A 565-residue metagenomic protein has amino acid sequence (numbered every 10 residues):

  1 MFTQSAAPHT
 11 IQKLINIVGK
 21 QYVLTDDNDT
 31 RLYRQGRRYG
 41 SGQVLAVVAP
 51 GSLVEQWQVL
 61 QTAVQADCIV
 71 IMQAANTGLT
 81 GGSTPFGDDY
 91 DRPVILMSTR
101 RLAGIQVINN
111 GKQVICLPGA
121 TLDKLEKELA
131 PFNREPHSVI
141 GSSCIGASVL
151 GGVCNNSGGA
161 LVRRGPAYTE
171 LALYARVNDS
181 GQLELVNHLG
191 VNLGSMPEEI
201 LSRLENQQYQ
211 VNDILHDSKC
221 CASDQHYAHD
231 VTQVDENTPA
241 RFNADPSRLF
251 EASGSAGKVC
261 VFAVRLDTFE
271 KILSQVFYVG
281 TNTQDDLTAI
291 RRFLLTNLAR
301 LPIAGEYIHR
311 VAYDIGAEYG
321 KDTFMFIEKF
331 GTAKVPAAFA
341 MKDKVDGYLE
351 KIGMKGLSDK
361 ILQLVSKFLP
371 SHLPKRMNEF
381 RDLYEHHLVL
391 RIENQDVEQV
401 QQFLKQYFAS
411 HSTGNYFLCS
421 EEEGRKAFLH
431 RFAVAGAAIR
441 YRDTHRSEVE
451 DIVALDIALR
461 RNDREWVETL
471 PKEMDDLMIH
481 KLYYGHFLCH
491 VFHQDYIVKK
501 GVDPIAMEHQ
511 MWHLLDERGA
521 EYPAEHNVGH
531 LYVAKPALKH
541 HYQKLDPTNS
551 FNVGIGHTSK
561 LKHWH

Functional and structural regions predicted by a protein language model:
M1-Y22: A charged N-terminal "starter" segment
F2-T3, R38-L45, Q73-A75, T80-R92 (+2 more regions): Conserved glycine-rich FAD pyrophosphate-binding loop
V23-D27, A49-P50, V70-A74, G81 (+9 more regions): General beta-strand structural signal in soluble alpha/beta enzymes
D27-T30, R34-L102, C116, P136-V139: Glycine-rich N-terminal segment of FAD-binding domains in flavoprotein oxidoreductases, spanning the beta-loop-helix
S52, T77, K112-Q113, A120-L125 (+1 more regions): Short, structural beta-strand-to-alpha-helix junction motif
P85-D123, A160-R164, Q182-L183, L266-E270: Glycine-/small-residue-rich beta-strand-loop submotif within the FAD-binding core of flavoenzymes
A130-T288: FAD-binding subdomain of flavoenzyme oxidoreductases
E270-A304, V311, G320-L364, L373-Y407: A conserved active-site cap/scaffold subdomain adjacent to cofactor or substrate pockets
